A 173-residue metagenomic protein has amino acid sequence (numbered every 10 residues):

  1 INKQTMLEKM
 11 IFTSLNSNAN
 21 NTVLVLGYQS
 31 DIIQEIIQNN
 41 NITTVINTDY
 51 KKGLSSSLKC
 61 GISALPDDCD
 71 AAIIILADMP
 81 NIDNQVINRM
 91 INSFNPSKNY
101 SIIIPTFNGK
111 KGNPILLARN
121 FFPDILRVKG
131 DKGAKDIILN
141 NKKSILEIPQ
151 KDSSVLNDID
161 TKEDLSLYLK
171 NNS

Functional and structural regions predicted by a protein language model:
I1-G27, D31-Q34: N-terminal glycine-rich phosphate-binding loop and ensuing alpha1 helix
K9, I32, K59-C60, A64 (+2 more regions): Alpha-helical elements of Rossmann-like donor-binding domains used by nucleotide-donor carbohydrate transfer enzymes
L15, T22, C69, N81 (+2 more regions): Structured catalytic cores of enzymes that bind and process phosphorylated ligands/cofactors
N18, Q38-N41, F121, N141: Short, structured coil segments at secondary-structure junctions
N20-T22, A71, S144: Residues at the starts of beta-strands that form the adenosine-phosphate
N41-K52: Conserved donor nucleotide-binding strand/loop of the catalytic core
K51-R119, P123: Conserved beta-loop-beta/alpha segment of the NTase-like Rossmann-fold superfamily that binds/positions NTPs
R127-S173: Conserved alpha/beta core of the MobA/IspD/sugar-nucleotide pyrophosphorylase nucleotidyltransferase superfamily
